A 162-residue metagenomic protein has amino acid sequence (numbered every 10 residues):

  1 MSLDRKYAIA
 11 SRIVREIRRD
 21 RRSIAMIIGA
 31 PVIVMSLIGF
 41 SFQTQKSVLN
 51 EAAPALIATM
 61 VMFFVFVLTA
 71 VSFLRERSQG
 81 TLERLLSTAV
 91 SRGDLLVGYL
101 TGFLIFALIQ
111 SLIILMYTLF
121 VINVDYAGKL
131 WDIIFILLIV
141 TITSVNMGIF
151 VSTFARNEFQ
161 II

Functional and structural regions predicted by a protein language model:
S2-L82, R92-L112, M116-L137, T141 (+2 more regions): Transmembrane helix-boundary elements of multi-pass transport/secretion proteins, especially ABC-type permease modules
